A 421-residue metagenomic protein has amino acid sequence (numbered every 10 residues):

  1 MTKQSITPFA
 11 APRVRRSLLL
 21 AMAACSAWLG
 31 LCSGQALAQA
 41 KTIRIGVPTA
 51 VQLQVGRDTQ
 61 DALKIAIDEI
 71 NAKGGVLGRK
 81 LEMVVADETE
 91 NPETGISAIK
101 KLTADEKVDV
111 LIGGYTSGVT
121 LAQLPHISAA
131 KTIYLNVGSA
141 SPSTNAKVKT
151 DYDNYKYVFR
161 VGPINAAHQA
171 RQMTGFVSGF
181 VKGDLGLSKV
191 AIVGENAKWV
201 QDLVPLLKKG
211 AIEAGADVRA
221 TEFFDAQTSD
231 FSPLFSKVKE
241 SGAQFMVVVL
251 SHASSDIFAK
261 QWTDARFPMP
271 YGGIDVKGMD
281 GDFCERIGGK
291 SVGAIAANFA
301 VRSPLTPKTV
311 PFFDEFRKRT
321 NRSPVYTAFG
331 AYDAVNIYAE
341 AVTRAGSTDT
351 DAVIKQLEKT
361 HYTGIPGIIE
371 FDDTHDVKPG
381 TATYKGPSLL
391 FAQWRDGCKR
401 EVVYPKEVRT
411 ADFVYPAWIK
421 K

Functional and structural regions predicted by a protein language model:
M1-V14: N-terminal secretory signal peptides that target proteins for export/translocation
S26-A36: C-terminal segment of classical bacterial N-terminal signal peptides
A40-T42, Q54-K64, V76-K149, V161 (+3 more regions): Beta-alpha junction/loop-to-helix N-cap segments that form part of ligand/metal-binding clefts
T42-D58, K189-E195: Short beta-strand segments enriched in small/hydrophobic residues
G56-L77, P205-E213: Short, polar/charged alpha-helical segment
V108-R219, P270-G293: Extracytoplasmic ligand/sensor domains, especially the bilobed periplasmic-binding protein
S141, P163, W262-Y332, T343-R344 (+1 more regions): Extracellular/periplasmic periplasmic-binding protein-like sensory domains
K318-A328, A339-V403: Segments of small-molecule ligand-sensing domains
